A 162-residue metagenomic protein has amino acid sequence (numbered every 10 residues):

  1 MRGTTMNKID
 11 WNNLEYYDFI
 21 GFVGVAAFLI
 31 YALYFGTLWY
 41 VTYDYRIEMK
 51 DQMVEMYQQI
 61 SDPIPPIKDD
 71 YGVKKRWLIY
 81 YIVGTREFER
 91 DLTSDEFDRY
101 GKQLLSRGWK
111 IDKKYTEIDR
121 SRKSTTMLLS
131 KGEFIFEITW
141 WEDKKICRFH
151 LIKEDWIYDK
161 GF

Functional and structural regions predicted by a protein language model:
M1-T5: Short, Lys/Arg-enriched N-terminal segments with co-localized hydrophobic residues within the first ~10-30 amino acids
N7-F162: An acidic-aromatic pocket/loop used at catalytic or ligand-binding sites
